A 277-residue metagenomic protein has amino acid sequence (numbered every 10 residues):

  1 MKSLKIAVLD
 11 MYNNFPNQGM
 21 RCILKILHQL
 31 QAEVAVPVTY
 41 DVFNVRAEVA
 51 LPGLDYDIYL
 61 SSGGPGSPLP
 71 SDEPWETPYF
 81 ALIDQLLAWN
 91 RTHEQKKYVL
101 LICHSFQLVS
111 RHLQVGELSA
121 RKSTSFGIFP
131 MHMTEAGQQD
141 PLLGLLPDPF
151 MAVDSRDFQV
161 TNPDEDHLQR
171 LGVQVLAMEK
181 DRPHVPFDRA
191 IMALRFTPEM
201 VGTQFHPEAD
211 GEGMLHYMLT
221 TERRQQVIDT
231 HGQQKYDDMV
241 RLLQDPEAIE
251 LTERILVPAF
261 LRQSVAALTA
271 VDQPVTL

Functional and structural regions predicted by a protein language model:
K2-G19, L24, H28, V42-N44 (+4 more regions): Amide-donor transfer/coupling interface in amidating biosynthetic enzymes
N13, G66, F106: Short, glycine/serine-rich, charged loops/turns that create anion-binding and catalytic segments at active sites
M20-R21, S71-P74, L113-Q114, L215-H216: Short amphipathic alpha-helical segments
V34-L100: Flexible gly/pro-rich beta->alpha loop and the following alpha-helix that scaffold active-site loops
L82, L86, H112-L113, F260: Hydrophobic residues on the short alpha-helix immediately C-terminal to a glycine-rich phosphate/catalytic loop
L101-S105, S110: Gly/Ala-rich beta-loop-alpha elbow adjacent to hydrolase catalytic centers
E117-T124: A short alpha->loop->secondary-structure connector
I128: His/Asp/Glu-rich metal-coordinating catalytic cores of metallo-dependent phosphodiesterases/hydrolases acting on
